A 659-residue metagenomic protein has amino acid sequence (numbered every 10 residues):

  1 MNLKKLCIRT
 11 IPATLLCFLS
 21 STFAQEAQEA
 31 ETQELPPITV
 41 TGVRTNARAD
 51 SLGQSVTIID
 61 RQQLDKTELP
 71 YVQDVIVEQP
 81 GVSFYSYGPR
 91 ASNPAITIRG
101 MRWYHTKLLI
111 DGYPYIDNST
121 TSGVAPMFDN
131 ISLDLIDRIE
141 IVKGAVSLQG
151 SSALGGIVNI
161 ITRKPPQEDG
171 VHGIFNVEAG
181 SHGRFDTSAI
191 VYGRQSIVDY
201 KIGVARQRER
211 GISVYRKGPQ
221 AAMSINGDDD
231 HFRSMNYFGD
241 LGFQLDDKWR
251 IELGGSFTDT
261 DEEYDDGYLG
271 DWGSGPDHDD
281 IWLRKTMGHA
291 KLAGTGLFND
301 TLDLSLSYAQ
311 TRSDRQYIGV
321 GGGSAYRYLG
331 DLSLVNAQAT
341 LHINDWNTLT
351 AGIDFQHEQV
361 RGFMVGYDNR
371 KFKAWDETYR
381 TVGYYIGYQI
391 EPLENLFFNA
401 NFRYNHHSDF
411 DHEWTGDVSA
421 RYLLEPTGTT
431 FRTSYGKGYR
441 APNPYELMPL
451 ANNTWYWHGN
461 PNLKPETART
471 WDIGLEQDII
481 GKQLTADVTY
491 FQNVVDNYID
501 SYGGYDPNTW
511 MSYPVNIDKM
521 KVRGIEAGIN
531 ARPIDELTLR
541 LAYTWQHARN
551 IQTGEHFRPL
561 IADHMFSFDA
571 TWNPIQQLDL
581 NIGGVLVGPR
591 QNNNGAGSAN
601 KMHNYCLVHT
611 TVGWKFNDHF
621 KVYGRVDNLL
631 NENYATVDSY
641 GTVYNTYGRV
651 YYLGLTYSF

Functional and structural regions predicted by a protein language model:
C7-I11, A24, Y192, Q244-D246 (+4 more regions): Conserved C-terminal beta-signal and adjacent last beta-strands/turns of outer-membrane beta-barrel proteins
A27, E391-F398, F491-V494, Y513-G595 (+1 more regions): Gram-negative outer-membrane beta-barrel transporters
P36-T67, A95, N118: N-terminal periplasmic "start-of-domain" segments of outer-membrane beta-barrel proteins
Q73, V77-P114: Extracytoplasmic beta-strand/coil segments of soluble accessory domains associated with Gram-negative outer-membrane
P114-K143, N460: Short acidic/polar hinge/loop motifs at secondary-structure boundaries that mediate gating or recognition
D129-I174, S658: A beta-strand signature from Gram-negative outer-membrane beta-barrel systems, especially the internal plug domain
N159, Q167-G170, I174-E178, H182 (+1 more regions): Periplasmic-side early beta-strands and strand-to-turn transitions of outer-membrane beta-barrels
G270-K291, T295-L297, E377-Y379, L423 (+6 more regions): Outer-membrane beta-barrel signature, preferentially recognizing the C-terminal barrel domain of Gram-negative
